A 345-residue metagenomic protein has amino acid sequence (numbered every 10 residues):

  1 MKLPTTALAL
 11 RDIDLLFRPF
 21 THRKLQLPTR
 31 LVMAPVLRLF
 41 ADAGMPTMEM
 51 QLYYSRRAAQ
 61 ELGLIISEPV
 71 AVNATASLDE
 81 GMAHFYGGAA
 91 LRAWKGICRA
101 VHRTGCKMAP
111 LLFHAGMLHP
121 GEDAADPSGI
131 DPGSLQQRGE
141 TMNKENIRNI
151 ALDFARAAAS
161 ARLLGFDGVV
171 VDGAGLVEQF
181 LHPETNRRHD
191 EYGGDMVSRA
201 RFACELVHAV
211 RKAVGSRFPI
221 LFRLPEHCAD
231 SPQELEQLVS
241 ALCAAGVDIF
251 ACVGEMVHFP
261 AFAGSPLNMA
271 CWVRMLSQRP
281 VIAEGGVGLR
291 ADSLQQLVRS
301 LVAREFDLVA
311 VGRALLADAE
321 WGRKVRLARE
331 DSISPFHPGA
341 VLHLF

Functional and structural regions predicted by a protein language model:
M1-F345: Flavin-dependent oxidoreductase catalytic cores
